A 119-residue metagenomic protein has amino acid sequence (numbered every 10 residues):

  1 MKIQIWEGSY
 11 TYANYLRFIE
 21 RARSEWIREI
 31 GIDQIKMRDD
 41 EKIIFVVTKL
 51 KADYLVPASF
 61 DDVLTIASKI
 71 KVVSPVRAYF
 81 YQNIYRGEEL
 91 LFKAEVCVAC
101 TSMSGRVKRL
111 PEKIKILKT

Functional and structural regions predicted by a protein language model:
M1-V47, M103-T119: Hot-dog-fold acyl-thioester-processing enzymes
G8-A13, A52, R77-Y79, N83: Intrinsically disordered, low-complexity segments enriched in small/polar residues
Y15-E20, L50, S59, Y85: Short linear sequence elements within intrinsically disordered, low-complexity coil regions
R28, S59-F60, K71-T119: HotDog/MaoC-like acyl-thioester-processing domains
T48-V63, K69-P75: Active-site beta-strand->loop segment that positions catalytic residues and contacts the acyl thioester
